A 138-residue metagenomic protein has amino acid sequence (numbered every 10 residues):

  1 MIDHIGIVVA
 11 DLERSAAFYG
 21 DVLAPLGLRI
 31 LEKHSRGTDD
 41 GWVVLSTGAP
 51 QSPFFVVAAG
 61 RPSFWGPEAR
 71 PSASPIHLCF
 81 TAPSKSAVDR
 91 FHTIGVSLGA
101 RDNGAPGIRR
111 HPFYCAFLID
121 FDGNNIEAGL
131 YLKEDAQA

Functional and structural regions predicted by a protein language model:
M1, P71-S74, R109-R110: Short glycine-enriched loop/turn motifs at secondary-structure junctions
M1-A16, L78, L132-A138: N-terminal beta-strand motif that seeds the catalytic metal site of vicinal oxygen chelate
V8-P53: Core segments of cupin and vicinal oxygen chelate
D40-V43, I76, P112-A116: Short beta-strand micro-motifs in enzyme catalytic cores
V56-G60: Conserved, structured core segments of small domains
P62-E68: Short beta-strand/turn micro-motifs at beta-sheet edges
R70-A100: Mid-chain, well-packed structural core segment of small domains
H92-A138: Vicinal oxygen chelate
